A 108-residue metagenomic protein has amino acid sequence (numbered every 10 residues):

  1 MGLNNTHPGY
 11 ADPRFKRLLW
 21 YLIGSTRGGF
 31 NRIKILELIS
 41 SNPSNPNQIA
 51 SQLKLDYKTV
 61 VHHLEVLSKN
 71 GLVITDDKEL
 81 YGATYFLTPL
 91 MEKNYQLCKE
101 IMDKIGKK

Functional and structural regions predicted by a protein language model:
N4-K34: Short alpha-helical segments that sit at the start of domains
L18, T84-K108: Conserved segment of winged-helix/HTH DNA-binding domains
G29, D77-T84: Short, Lys/Arg-rich nucleic-acid/phosphate-binding segment
F30, S41-N45: Short capping segments at the starts of secondary-structure elements
E37-S41, K99: Short, locally clustered residues in the helix-turn-helix/winged-helix DNA-binding domain
Q48-Q52: A short acidic, leucine-rich amphipathic alpha-helix
L55-V66: Short amphipathic alpha-helical interaction segments
G71: Glycine-centered, phosphate/nucleic-acid-interacting loop/turn motifs that mediate DNA/RNA or nucleotide
